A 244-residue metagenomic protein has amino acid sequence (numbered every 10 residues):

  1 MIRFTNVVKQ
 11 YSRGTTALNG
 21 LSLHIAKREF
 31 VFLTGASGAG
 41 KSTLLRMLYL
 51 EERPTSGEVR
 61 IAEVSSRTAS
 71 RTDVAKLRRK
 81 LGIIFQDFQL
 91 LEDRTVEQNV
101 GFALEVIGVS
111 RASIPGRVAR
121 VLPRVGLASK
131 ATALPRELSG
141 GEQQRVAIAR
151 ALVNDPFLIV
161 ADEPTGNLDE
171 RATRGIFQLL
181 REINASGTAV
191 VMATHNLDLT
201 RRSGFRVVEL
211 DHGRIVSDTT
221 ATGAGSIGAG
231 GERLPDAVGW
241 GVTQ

Functional and structural regions predicted by a protein language model:
S12-R13, S66-G82, R111, A185: ABC ATPase NBD coupling module
Y49: Helix-to-loop junction immediately C-terminal to a conserved catalytic motif
G57-S66: Conserved ABC transporter NBD signature motif
R94-F102: Short coil-to-helix segment of the ABC ATPase nucleotide-binding domain corresponding to the Q-loop/switch region
L134-L138, E142-Q144: Conserved ABC ATPase signature
V153-F157: A short, proline-enriched helix->beta-strand linker immediately N-terminal to the Walker B motif in ABC-type P-loop
I159-D162: Catalytic Walker B motif of ABC-type/P-loop ATPase nucleotide-binding domains
